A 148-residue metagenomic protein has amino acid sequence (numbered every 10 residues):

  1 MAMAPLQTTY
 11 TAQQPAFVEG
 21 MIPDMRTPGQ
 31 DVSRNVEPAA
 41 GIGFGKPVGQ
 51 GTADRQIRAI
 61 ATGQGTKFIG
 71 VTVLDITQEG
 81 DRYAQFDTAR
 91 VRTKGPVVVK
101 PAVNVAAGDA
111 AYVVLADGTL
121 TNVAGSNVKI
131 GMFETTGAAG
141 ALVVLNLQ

Functional and structural regions predicted by a protein language model:
M1-Q148: Surface-exposed, low-hydrophobicity beta-strand/loop segments enriched in small/polar/acidic residues
